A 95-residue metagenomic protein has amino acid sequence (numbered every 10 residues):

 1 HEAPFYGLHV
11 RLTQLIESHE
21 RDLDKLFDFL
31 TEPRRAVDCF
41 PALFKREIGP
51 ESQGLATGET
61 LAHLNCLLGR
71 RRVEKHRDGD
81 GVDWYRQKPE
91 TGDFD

Functional and structural regions predicted by a protein language model:
H1-F29: Divalent-metal (often Zn2+) His-rich catalytic cores of metallo-beta-lactamase-fold enzymes
D24-D95: C-terminal regulatory/interaction regions
